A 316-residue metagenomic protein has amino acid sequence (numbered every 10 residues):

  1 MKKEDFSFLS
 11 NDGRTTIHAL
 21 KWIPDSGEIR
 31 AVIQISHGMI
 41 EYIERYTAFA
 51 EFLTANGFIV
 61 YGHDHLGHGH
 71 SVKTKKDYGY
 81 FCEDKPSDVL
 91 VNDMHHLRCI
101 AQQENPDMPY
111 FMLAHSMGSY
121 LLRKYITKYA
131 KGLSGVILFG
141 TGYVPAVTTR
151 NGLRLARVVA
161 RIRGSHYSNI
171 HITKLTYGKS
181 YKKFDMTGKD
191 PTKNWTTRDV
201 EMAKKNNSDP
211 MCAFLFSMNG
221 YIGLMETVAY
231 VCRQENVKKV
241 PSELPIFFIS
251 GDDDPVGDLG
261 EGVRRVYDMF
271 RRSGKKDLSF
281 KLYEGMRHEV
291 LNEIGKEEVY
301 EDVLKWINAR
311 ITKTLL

Functional and structural regions predicted by a protein language model:
M1-S26: N-terminal cap/lid segment of alpha/beta-hydrolase-fold proteins
I33-E41, S116-M117, D252-D253: Active-site glycine-rich loops that stabilize anionic/oxyanionic intermediates across multiple enzyme folds
I43, A48-K76: Conserved alpha/beta-hydrolase
C82-Q102: Alpha/beta-hydrolase active-site loop
E104-S116: Alpha/beta-hydrolase fold nucleophile elbow
K124-M211: Alpha/beta-hydrolase-fold enzymes
F248-S250: Short beta-strand/loop motif that positions the catalytic acidic residue of the alpha/beta-hydrolase fold
R271-S273, D277-L316: Catalytic active-site module of serine/aspartate enzymes centered on a nucleophile-bearing elbow/loop
